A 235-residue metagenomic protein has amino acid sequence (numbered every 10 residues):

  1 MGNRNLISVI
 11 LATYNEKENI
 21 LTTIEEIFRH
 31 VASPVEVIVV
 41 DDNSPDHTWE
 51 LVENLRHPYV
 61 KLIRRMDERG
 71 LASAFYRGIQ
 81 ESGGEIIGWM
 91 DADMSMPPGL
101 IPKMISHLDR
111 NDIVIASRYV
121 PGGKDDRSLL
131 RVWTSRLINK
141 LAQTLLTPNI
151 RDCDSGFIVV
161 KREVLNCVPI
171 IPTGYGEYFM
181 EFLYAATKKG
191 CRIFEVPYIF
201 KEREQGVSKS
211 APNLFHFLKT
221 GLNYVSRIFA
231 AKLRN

Functional and structural regions predicted by a protein language model:
L6-S8, E36, E181: Cell-envelope/extracellular polymer assembly enzymes that use nucleotide-activated donors
E16-R29: Short, well-formed alpha-helical segments that are part of the catalytic scaffolds of diverse glycosyltransferases
V35-E36, W49-E81: Conserved donor nucleotide-binding strand/loop of the catalytic core
D41-E50, M94: A conserved acidic beta->alpha catalytic loop
R65-E81, I86, P98-G176, R203-V225: Acceptor/aglycone-binding surface of glycosyltransferases and processive sugar-polymer synthases
M96, Y178-A185: Short active-site alpha-helical segment characteristic of glycosyltransferases and processive polysaccharide synthases
P148-N149, I171-G174, L183-K201: Catalytic donor-sugar/metal-binding loop of nucleotide-sugar-dependent glycosyltransferases
